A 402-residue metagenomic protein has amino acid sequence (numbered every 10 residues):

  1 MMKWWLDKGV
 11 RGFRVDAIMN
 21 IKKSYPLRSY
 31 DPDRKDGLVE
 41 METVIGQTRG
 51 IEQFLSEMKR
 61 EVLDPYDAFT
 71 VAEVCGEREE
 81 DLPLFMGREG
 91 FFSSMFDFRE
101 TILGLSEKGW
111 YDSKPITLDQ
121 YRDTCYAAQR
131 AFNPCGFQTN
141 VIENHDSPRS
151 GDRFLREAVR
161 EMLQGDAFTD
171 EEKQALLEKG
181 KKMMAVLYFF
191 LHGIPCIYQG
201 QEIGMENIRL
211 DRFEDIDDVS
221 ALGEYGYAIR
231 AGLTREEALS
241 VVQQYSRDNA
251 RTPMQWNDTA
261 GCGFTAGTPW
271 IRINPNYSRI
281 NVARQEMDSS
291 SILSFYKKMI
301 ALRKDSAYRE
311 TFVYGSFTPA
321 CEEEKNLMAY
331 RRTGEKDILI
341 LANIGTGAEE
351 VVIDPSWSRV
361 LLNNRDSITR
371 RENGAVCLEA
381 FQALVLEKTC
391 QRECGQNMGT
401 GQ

Functional and structural regions predicted by a protein language model:
M1-Q402: Active-site and adjacent substrate-binding regions of carbohydrate-active enzymes
